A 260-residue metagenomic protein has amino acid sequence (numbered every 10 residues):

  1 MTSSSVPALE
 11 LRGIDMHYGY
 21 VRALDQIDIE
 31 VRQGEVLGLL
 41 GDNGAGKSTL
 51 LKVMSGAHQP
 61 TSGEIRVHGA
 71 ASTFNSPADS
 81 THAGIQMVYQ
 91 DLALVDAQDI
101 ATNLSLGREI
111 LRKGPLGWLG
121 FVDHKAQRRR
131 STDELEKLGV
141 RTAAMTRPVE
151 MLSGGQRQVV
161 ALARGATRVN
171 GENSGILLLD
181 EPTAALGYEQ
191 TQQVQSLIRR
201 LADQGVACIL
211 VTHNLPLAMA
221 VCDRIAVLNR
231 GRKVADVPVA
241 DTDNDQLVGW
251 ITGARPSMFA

Functional and structural regions predicted by a protein language model:
T2-A260: Glycine-rich phosphate-binding loops of nucleotide-dependent enzymes
